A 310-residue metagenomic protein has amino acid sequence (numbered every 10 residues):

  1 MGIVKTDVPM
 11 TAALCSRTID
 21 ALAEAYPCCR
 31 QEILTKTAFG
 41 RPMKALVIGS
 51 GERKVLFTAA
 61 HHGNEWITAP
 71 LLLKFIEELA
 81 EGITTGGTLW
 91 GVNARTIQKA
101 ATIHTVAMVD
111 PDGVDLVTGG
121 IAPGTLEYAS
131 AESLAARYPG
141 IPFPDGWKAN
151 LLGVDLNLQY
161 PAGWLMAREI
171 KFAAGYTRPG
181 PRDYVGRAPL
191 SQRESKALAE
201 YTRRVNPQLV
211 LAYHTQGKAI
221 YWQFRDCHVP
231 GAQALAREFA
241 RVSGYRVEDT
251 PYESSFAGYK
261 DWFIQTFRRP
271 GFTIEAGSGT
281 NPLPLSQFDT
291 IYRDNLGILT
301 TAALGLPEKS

Functional and structural regions predicted by a protein language model:
M1-C15, A25, M166-S310: C-terminal accessory segments enriched in acidic
M1-L46: A non-catalytic alpha/beta surface segment that caps or lines the substrate-entry region of metallo-dependent hydrolase
Q31-L34, T85-A94, V247-P251: Surface-exposed patches in mature extracellular/periplasmic domains of secreted proteins
K44-E52, A60: Short beta-strand-to-loop junctions in surface cap/lid or active-site-entrance loops
E52, I67, K74-I76, A80-F224 (+2 more regions): Active-site/substrate-binding loop(s) of hydrolase catalytic cores
K54-L56, F272: Conserved beta-strand elements of the Class I
H61-H62, H214: Histidine-centered active-site/metal-ligand motif
G63-A69: Di-metal (Zn2+ and/or Mg2+/Mn2+) metal-binding site signature of metallo-dependent hydrolases with the MBL/beta-CASP
